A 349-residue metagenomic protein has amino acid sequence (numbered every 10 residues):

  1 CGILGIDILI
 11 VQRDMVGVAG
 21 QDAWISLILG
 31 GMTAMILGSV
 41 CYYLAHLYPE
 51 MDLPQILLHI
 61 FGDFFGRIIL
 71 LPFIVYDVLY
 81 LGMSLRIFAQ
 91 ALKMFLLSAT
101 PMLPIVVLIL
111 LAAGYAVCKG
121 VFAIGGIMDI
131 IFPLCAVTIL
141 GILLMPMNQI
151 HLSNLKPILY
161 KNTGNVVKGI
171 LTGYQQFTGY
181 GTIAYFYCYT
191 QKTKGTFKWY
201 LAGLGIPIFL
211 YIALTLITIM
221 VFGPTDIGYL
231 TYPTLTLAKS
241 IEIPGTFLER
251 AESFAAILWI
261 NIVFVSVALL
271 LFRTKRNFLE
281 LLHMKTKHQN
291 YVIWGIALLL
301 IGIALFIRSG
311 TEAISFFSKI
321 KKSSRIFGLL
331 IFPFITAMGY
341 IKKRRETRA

Functional and structural regions predicted by a protein language model:
C1-G5, I28-Y42, I69-D77, L96-K119 (+4 more regions): Transmembrane alpha-helical segments of multi-pass small-molecule transport proteins
C1-R13, A19-Q21, Y189, G339-A349: Membrane-interface "cap" regions at the ends of multi-pass membrane proteins
C1-V11, S26, G30, A34 (+7 more regions): Hydrophobic, membrane-embedded alpha-helices of multi-pass small-molecule transporters
I8-M102, P333: Membrane helical hairpin/interfacial module
Q55, L85-P104, Q191-T193, K198-L210 (+1 more regions): Helix-loop-helix connectors at the membrane interface of multi-pass transporters/channels
V78-L81, L85, V117, P133-L159 (+3 more regions): Hydrophobic alpha-helical segments and their helix-loop junctions in multi-pass secondary transporters
I87-K93, I109-I131, Y189-T193, A313 (+1 more regions): Membrane-water interface regions at transmembrane-helix termini and the short interhelical loops of multi-pass membrane
V221-E252: Membrane-interface interhelical connector segments
